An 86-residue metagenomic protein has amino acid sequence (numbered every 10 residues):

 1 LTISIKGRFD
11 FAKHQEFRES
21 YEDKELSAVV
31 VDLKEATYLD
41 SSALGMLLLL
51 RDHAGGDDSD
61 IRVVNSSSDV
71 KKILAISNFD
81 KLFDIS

Functional and structural regions predicted by a protein language model:
L1-K6, V30: Short, aliphatic-rich beta-strand segments
F11-L82: Amphipathic alpha-helical interaction surfaces in cytosolic regulatory modules
D84-S86: Short acidic-hydrophobic, aromatic-tinged amphipathic segments that line or gate anion-handling sites
